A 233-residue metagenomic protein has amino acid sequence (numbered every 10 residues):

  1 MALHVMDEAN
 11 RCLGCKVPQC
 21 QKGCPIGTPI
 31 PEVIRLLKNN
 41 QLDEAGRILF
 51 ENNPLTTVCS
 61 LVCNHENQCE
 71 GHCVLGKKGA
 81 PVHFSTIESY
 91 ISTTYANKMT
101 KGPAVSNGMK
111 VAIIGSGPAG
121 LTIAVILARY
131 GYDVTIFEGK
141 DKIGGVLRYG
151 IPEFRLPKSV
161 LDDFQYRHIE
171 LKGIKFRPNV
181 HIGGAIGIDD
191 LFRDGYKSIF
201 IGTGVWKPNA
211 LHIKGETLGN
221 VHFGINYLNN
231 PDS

Functional and structural regions predicted by a protein language model:
M1-A9, T28-L61, K78-A104, P231-D232: Ferredoxin-type iron-sulfur electron-transfer modules in oxidoreductases and energy-metabolism complexes
C12-C15, C20, C24, C59 (+3 more regions): Short cysteine clusters
G27-N39, R47-F50, K77-V82, I113-I182 (+2 more regions): Beta1-alpha1 glycine-rich phosphate/pyrophosphate-binding loop at the start of Rossmann-like nucleotide-binding domains
Q68-G71, L75-V82, K197-I199: Structured, non-catalytic alpha/beta "coupling" segments that mediate domain-domain communication and provide generic
V74, G204, D232: Short glycine-/small-residue-rich Rossmann-like dinucleotide-binding loops
E88-V105, Y166-K172, F176-G184, P208-S233: Glycine-rich dinucleotide-binding loop and its adjacent helix/turn
I114, G195-G204: Short hydrophobic core segments
I186-D190: Short acidic active-site motifs
